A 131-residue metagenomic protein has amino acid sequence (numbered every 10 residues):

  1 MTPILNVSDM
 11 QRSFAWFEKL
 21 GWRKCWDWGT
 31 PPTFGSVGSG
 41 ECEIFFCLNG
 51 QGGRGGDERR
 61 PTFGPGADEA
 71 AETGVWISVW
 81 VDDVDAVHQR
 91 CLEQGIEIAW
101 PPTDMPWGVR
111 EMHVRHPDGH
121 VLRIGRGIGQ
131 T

Functional and structural regions predicted by a protein language model:
M1-I4, K19-R115, G125-T131: Vicinal oxygen chelate
Q11-R12, A86: Alpha-helical macromolecular-interaction surfaces
D118: C-terminal catalytic core of tyrosine-transesterase DNA break-rejoin enzymes
